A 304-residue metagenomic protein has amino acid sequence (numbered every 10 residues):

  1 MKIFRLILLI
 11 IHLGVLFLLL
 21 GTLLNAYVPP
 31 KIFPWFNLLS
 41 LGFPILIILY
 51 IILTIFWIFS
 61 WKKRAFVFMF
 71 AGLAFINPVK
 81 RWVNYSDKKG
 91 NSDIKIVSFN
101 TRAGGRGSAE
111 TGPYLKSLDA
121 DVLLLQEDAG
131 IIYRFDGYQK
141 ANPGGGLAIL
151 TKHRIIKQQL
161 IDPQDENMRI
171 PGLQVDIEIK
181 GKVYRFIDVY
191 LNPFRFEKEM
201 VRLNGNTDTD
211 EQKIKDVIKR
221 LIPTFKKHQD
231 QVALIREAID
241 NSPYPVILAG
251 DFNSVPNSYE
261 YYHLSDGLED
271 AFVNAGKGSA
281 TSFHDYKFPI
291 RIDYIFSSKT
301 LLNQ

Functional and structural regions predicted by a protein language model:
M1-D136, N142: N-terminal, active-site-proximal structural segment of metallo-dependent hydrolase catalytic domains
F4-I7, N206, K226-A233: Short, composition-biased local secondary-structure segments
L6-W57, F66, E237-V246, F252-Q304: Metal-dependent phosphoester-hydrolase catalytic domains
V15, K95-T101, T111-R134, R185-V189 (+5 more regions): Active-site beta-strand/loop signature of hydrolases that rely on acidic residues for catalysis
F75-G90, A103, G107-G112, K116 (+3 more regions): Structured beta-strand-rich core segments of catalytic domains in phosphoester-bond hydrolases
K95, Q139, R185, E269-D270: Conserved beta-strand segments of alpha/beta enzyme cores
G107, N142, N167, E178 (+3 more regions): Extracytoplasmic/periplasmic, Sec-exported soluble proteins
M200-L221: A solvent-exposed, charged loop/short amphipathic helix patch at secondary-structure junctions
